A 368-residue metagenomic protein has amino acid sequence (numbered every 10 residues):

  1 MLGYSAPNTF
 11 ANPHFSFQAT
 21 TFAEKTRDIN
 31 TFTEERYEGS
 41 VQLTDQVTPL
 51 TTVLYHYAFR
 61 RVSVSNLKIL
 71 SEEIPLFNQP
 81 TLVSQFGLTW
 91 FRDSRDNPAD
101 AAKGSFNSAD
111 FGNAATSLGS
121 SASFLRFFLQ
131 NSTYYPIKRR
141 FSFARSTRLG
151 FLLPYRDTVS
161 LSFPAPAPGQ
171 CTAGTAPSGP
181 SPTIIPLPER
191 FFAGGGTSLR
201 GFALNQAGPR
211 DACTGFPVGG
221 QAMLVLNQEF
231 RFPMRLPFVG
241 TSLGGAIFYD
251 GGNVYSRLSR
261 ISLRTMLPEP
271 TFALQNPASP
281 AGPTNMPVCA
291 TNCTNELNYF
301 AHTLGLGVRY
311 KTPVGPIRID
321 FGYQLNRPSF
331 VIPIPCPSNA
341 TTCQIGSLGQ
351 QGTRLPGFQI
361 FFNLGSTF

Functional and structural regions predicted by a protein language model:
M1-S108, R200-G201, A207, S279 (+4 more regions): Gram-negative/organellar outer-membrane beta-barrel architecture
L2-A6, V41-D45, Y57, L88-R92 (+7 more regions): Residues on the lipid-exposed face of transmembrane beta-strands in outer-membrane beta-barrel proteins
N8-S16, T48-T52, D96-S105, L118-A122 (+6 more regions): Short loop/turn motifs that connect adjacent beta-strands in outer-membrane beta-barrel proteins
F17-K25, Y55-R61, S105-N113, L129 (+5 more regions): Transmembrane beta-barrel strands of outer-membrane/channel proteins
T26-T33, N66-Q79, N97-A99, T116-S123 (+4 more regions): Flexible, membrane-facing loop/turn or short amphipathic-helix motifs that contact lipid bilayers or gate lipid-binding
Y37-L43, D110-A114, A122-F163: Transmembrane beta-barrel strand/turn architecture of Gram-negative outer membrane proteins
S142-C289: Extracytoplasmic gating/loop element in the C-terminal half of outer-membrane beta-barrel translocons and assembly
A290, L297-L306, Y310-T312: Strand-loop-strand
